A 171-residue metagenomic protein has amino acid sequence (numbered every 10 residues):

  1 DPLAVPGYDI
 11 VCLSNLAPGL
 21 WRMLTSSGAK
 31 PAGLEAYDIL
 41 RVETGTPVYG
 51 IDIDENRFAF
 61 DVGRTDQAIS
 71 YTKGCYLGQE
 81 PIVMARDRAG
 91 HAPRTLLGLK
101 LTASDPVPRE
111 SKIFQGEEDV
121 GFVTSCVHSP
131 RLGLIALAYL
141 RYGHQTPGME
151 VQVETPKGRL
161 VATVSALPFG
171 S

Functional and structural regions predicted by a protein language model:
D1-G98, D119: Glycine-rich, acidic
R57, G63-Q79, V83-S171: Glycine-rich, small/acidic residue-mixed loop/short-helix segments
